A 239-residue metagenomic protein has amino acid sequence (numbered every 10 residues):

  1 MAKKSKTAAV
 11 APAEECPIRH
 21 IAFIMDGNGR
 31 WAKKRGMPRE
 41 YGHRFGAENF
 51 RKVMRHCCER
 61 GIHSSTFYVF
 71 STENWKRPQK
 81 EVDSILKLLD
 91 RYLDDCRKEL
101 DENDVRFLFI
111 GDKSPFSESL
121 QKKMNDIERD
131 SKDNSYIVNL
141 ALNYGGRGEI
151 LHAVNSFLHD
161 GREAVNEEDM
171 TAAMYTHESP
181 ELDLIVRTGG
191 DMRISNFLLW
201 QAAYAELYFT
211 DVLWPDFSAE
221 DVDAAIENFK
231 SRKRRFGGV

Functional and structural regions predicted by a protein language model:
M1-V239: Flexible, compositionally biased loop and terminal segments
